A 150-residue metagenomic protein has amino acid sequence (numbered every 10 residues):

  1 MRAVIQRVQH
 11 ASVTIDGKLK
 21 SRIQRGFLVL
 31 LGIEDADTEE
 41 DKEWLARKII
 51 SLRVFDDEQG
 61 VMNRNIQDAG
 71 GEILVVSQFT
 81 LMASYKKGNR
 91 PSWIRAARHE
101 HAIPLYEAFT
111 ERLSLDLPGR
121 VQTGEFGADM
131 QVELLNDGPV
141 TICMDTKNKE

Functional and structural regions predicted by a protein language model:
M1-G88, S92, P104-E150: N-terminal, polar/charged subdomain of small-to-medium soluble alpha/beta proteins
A96-P104: A short acidic, glycine-rich active-site loop that binds or catalyzes chemistry on phosphate/adenosine moieties
